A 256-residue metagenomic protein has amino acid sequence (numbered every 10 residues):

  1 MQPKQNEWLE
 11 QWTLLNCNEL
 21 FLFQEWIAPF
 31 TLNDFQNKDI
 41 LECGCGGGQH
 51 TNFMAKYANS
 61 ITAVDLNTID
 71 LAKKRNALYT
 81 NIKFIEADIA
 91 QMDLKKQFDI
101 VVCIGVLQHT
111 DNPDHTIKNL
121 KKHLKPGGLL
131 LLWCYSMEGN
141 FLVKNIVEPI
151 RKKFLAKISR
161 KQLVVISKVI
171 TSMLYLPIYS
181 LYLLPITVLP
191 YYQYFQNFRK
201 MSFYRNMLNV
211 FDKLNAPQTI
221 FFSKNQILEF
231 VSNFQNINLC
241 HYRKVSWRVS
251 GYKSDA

Functional and structural regions predicted by a protein language model:
M1-K95, I100, Q218-F221, Q226 (+1 more regions): Conserved N-terminal segment of class I S-adenosyl-L-methionine
A55-N59, A77, D111, K125 (+1 more regions): Short conserved AdoMet
Q91, Q108, M137: Active-site micro-motifs of SAM-dependent methyltransferase domains
I100-D111: A short SAM/SAH-binding and catalytic strip from SAM-dependent methyltransferases
D114-P126: A short glycine-rich, Lys/Arg-flanked "PGG" loop and its adjoining helix->strand segment in the class I
L129-I166: Conserved class I S-adenosyl-L-methionine
I158-K224, L228-F230: Substrate-binding/catalytic lobe of Class I Rossmann-like enzymes that use SAM or dcSAM, i.e., the mid-to-C-terminal
N236-C240: A short linear hydrophobic-aromatic micro-motif
